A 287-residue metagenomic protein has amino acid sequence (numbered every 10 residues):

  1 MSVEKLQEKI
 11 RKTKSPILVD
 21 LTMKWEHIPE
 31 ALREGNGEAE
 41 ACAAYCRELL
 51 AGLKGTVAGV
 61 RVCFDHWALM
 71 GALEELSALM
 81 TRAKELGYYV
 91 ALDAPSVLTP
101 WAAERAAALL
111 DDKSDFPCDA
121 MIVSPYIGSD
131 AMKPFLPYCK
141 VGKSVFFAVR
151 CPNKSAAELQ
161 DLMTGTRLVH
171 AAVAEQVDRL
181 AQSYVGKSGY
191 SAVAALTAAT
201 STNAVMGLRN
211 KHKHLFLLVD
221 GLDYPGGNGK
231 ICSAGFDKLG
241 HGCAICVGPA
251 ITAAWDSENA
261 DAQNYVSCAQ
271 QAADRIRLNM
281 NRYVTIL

Functional and structural regions predicted by a protein language model:
M1-V62, W67-A78, R82-E85, Y89 (+3 more regions): Conserved N-terminal beta1-alpha1 strand-loop-helix module at the mouth
I10-K12, L50-T56, A78-E85, F135-G142 (+2 more regions): Acidic (Asp/Glu)-rich catalytic clusters
T13-I17, G55-G59, L86-V90, P117-D119 (+4 more regions): Short, well-ordered coil/turn segments that N-cap beta-strands
V19, V60, M121, G221 (+1 more regions): Conserved, mostly hydrophobic/aromatic
K24, R33, L98-A194: Conserved anion-binding
A68-R82, L98-E104, Y126-K140, T200-K211 (+1 more regions): Active-site-adjacent beta->alpha loops and helix N-cap segments on the catalytic face of soluble alpha/beta enzymes
A199-C246, A250-A254: A C-terminal functional module that forms or caps the active site or interfaces directly with catalytic machinery
C232-K238, G242, I251-L287: C-terminal helical cap(s) of enzyme catalytic domains, especially alpha/beta-barrels
